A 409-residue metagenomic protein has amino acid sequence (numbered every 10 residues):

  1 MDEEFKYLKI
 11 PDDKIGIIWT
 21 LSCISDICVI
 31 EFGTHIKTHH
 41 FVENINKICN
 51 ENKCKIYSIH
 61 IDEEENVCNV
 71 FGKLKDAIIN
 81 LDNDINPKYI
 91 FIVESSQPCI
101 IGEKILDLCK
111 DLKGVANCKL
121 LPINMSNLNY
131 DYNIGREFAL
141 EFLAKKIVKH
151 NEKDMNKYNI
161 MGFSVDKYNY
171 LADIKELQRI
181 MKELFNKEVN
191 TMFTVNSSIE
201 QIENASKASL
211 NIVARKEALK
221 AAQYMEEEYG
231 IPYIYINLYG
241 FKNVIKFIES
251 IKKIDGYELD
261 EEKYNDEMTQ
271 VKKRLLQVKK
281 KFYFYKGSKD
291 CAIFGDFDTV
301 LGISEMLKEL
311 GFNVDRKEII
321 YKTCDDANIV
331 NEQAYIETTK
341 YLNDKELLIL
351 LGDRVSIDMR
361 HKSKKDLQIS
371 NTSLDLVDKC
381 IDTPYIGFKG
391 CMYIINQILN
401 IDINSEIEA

Functional and structural regions predicted by a protein language model:
M1-A409: An N-terminal assembly and electron-transfer interface module characteristic of large anaerobic redox and radical
